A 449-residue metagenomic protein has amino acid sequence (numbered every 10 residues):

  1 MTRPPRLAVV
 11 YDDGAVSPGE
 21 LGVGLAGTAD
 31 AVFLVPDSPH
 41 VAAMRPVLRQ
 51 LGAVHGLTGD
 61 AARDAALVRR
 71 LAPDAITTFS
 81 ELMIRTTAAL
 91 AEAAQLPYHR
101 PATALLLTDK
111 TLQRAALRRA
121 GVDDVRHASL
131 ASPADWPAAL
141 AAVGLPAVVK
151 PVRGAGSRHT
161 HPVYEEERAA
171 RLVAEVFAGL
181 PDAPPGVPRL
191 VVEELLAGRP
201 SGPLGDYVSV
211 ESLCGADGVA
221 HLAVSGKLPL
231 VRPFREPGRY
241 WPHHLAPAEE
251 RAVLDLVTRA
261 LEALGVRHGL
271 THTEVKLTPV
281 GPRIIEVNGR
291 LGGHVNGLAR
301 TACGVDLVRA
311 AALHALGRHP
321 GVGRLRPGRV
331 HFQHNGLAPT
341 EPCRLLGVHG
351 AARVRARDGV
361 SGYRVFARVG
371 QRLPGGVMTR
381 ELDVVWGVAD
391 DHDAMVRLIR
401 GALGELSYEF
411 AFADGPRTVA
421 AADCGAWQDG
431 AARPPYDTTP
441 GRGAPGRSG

Functional and structural regions predicted by a protein language model:
T2-R70, E166: Domain-scale detector for complete catalytic domains at protein termini or as standalone homologs
D12-S17, D37-S38, L82, L130-A134 (+1 more regions): Short beta->alpha connector loops
R45-S129, G375, T379-E381, R400: Conserved N-proximal alpha/beta basic substrate-recognition cap immediately N-terminal to, or forming the N-lobe
R119, A312-G449: Peripheral (often C-terminal) accessory segments that flank ATP-dependent C-N-forming ligase machineries
D124-V125, P146-V149, P162-Y207, R259-A263 (+1 more regions): Conserved ATP-binding module of the ATP-grasp superfamily
L130, T160-E165, L213-G215: Short beta-strand-to-turn element immediately C-terminal to the catalytic PLP-Schiff-base lysine in fold type I
E194-A197, S201-V266, L270, L277 (+2 more regions): ATP-dependent carboxylate/phosphate-activation module, predominantly the ATP-grasp catalytic core and closely related
G281-P282: Conserved protein kinase catalytic/activation segment
